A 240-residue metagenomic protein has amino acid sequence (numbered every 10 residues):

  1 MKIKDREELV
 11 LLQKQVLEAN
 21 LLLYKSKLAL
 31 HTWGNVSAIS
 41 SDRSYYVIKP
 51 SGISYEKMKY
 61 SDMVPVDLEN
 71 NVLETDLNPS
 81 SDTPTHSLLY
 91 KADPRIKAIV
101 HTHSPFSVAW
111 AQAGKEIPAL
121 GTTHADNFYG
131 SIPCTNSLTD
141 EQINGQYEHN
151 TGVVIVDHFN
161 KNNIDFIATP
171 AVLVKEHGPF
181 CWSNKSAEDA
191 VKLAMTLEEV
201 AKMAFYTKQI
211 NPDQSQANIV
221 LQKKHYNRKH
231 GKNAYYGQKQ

Functional and structural regions predicted by a protein language model:
M1-Q240: Glycine-rich flexible loops
